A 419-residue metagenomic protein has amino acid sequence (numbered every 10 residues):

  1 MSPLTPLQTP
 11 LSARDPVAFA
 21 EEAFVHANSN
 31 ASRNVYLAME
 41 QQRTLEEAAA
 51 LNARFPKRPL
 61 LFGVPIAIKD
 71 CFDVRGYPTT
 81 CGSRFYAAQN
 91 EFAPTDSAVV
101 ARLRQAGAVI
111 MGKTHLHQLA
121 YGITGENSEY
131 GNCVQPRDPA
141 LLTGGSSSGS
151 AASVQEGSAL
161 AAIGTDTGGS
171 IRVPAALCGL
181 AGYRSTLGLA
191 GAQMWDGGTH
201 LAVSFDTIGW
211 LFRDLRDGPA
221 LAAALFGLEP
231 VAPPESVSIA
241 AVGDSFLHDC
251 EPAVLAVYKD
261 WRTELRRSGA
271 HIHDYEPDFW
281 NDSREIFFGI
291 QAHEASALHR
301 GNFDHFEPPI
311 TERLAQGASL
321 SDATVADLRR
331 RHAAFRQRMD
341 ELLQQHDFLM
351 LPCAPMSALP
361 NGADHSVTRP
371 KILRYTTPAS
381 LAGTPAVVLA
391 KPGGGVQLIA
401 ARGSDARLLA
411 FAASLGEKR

Functional and structural regions predicted by a protein language model:
M1-N90, A120-Y121, A358: Short, well-ordered alpha-helical
P3-L4, Q8-P10, A223-G289: Gly/Ser-rich, acidic/histidine-flanked active-site/gating loops
P6-A13, Y86-E91, D206-R213, Q316-D322 (+1 more regions): Short, well-ordered beta-strand elements within core beta-sheets of diverse protein domains
V17-A18, N52-A53, V254-Y275, R300-G301 (+1 more regions): Acyltransferase
T44, K69, L103, L265 (+1 more regions): Conserved hydrophobic/aromatic pocket- or pore-lining residues that grip, position, or stack substrates in active sites
G63, Q105, A323-R419: Glycine-rich, small-residue loops and helix-cap segments that act as flexible hinges at active-site edges
G63-R84, G289-A333, D340, V388-Q397: Short helix-loop capping/hinge segments that flank enzyme active sites or metal/cofactor-binding pockets
T95-S97, A101-A222, P385-G393: Short glycine/serine-rich loop segments
